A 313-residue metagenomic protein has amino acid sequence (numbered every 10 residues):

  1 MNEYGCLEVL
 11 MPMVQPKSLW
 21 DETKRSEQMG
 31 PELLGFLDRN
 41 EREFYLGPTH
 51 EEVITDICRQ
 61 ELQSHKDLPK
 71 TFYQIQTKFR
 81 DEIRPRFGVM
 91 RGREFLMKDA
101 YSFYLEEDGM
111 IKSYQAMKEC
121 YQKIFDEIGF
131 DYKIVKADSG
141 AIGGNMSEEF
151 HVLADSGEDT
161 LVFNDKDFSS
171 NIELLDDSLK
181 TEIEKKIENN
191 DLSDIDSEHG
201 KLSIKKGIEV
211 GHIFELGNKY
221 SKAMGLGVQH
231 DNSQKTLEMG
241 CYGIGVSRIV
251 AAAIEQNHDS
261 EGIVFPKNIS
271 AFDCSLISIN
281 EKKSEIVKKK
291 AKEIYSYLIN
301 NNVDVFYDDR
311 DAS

Functional and structural regions predicted by a protein language model:
N2-S313: NTP/phosphate- and nucleic-acid-binding module
